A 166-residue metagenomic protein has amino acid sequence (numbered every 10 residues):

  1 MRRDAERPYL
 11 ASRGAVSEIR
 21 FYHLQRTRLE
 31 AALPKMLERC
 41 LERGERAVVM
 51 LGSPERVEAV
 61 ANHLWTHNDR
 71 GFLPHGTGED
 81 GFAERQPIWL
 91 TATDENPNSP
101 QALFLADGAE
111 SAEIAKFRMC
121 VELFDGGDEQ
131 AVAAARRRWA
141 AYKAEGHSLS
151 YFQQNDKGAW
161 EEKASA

Functional and structural regions predicted by a protein language model:
R7-V60: Long, hydrophobic N-terminal alpha-helical segment
Y9-I19, C40-R46, Q101, A109-K116 (+3 more regions): ASCE RecA-like P-loop NTPase motor cores that couple ATP hydrolysis to mechanical translocation on nucleic acids
T27-R28, R56, E95-N98, A109-E113 (+1 more regions): Short acidic, S/G/P-rich loop/turn micro-motifs used as interaction or catalytic elements
M36-R39, L64-H67, C120-V121, R137-A141: Short, solvent-exposed amphipathic alpha-helical segments in soluble enzyme and RNA/protein-processing domains
V48-M50, W89-L90, F104-L105, V121: Structural motif
A61-L103: Helix-adjacent hinge/juxtasegments
M119-A166: Glycine-rich, aromatic-bearing surface loops/beta-hairpins
